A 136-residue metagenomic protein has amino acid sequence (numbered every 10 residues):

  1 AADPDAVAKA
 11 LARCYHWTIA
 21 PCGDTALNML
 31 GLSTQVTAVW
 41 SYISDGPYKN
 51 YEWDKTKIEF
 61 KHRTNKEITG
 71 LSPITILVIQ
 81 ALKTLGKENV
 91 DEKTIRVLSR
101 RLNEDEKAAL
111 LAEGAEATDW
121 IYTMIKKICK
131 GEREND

Functional and structural regions predicted by a protein language model:
A1-L11: Short beta-edge/loop segments at beta->alpha junctions of small alpha/beta modules that act as binding/recognition
P4, Y48-E52, T69: Membrane-targeting and insertion segments and their boundary/processing signals
K9-L11, C22-T25, T84-E88: Positively charged, aromatic-accented nucleic-acid-binding surfaces
A12-H16, I68: Short, surface-exposed loop/turn motifs that are enriched in glycine and acidic residues and include a nearby proline
Y15-W53: Short gly/ser-rich loop at a beta-strand->alpha-helix junction or flexible surface loop bordering the NTP-binding
E52, T56-H62: A short, charged helix-loop
H62-D136: Hydrophobic alpha-helical interaction segments
